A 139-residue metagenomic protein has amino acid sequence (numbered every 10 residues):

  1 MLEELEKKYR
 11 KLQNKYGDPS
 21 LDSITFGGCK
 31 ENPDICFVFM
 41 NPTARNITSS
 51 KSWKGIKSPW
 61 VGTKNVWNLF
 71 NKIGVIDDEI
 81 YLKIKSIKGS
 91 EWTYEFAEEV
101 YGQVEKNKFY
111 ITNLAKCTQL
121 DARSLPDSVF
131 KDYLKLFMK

Functional and structural regions predicted by a protein language model:
M1-K139: A polyanion-binding, active-site-adjacent surface
